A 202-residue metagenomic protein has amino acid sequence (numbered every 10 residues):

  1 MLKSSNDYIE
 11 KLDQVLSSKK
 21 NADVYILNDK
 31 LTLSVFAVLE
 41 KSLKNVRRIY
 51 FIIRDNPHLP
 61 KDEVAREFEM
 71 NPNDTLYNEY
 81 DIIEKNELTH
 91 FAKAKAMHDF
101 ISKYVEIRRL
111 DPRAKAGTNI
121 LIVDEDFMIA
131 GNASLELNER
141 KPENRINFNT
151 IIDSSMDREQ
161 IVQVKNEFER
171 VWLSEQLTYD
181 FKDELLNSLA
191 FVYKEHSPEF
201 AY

Functional and structural regions predicted by a protein language model:
M1-Y202: PLD/PLD-like phosphodiesterase catalytic module centered on the HKD motif
